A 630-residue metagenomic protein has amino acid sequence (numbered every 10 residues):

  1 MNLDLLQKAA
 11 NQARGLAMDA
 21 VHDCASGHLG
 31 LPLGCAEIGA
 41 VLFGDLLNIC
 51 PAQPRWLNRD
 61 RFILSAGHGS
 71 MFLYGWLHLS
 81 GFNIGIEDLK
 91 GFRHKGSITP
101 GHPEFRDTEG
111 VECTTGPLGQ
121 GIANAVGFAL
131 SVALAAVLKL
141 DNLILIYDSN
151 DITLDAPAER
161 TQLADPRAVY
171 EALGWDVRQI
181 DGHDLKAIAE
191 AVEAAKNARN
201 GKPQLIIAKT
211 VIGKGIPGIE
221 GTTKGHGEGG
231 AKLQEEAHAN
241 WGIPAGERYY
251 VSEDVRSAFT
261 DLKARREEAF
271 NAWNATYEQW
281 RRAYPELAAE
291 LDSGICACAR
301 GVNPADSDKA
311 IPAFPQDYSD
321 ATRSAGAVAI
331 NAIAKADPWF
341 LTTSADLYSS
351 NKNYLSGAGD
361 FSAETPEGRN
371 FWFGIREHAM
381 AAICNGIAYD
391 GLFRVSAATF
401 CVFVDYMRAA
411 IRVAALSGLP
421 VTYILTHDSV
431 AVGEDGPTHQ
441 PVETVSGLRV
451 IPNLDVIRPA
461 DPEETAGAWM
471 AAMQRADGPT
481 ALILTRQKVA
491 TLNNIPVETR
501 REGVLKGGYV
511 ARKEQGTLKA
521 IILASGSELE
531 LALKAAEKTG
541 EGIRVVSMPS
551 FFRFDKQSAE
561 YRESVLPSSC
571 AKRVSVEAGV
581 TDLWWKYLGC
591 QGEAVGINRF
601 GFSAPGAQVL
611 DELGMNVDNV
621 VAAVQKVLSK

Functional and structural regions predicted by a protein language model:
M1-V132, D261-I483, K488-A490, S558 (+1 more regions): Thiamine diphosphate
L57-N58, Q204-I216, E220-V302: Terminal amphipathic helices with adjacent charged low-complexity linkers/tails
H94-R106, L134-Y250, A431-P437, Q474-K630: Thiamine diphosphate
